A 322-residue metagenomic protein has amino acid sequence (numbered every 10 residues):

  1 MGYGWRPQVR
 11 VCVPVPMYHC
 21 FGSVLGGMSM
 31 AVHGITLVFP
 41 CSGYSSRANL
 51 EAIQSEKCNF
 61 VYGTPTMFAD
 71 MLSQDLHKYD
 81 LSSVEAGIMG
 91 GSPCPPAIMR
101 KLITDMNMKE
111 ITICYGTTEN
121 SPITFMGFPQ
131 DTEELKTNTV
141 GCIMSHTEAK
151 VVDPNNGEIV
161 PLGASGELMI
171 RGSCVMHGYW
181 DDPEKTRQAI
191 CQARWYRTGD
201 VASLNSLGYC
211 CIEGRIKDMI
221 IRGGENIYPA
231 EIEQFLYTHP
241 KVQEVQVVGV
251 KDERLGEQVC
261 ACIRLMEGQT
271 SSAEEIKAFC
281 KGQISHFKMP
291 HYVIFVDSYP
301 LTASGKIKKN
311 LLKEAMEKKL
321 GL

Functional and structural regions predicted by a protein language model:
M1-R10, Y18-F60, Q74: Conserved AMP-binding/adenylation subdomain of ANL enzymes
P7-Q8, V84, Q192, P290: Phosphate-coordination loops involved in phosphoryl transfer and adenosine-cofactor binding
Q8, I35, L50, C58-G63 (+2 more regions): Gly/Ser/Thr-rich phosphate-binding loop
V61-T64, G172, H177-D181, K185-Q188 (+3 more regions): AMP-binding/adenylate-forming catalytic core of the ANL superfamily
T66-F68, C94, V175: Alpha-helix capping/helix-boundary segments
N138-M144, I159, I190-A193: Short Gly/Pro-enriched turn/cap motifs at secondary-structure boundaries
K150, L162-M176, W195, V201-A202: AMP-binding/adenylate-forming core of the ANL superfamily
E314-L322: Acidic/polar alpha-helix N-cap and adjacent early helical turns within long charge-rich amphipathic helices/linkers
